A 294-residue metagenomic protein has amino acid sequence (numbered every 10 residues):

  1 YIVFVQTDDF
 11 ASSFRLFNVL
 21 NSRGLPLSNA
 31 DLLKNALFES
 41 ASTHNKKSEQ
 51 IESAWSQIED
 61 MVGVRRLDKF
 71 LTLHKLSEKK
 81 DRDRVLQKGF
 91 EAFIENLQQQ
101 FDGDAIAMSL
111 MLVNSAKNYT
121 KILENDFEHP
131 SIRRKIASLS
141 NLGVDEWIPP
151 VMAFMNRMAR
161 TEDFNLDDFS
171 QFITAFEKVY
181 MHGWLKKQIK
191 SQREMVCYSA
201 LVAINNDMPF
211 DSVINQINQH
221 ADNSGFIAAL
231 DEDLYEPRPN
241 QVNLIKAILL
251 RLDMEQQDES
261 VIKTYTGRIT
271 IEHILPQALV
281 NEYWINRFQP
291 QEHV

Functional and structural regions predicted by a protein language model:
Y1-I2: Long, basic N-terminal domains or extensions that often function in RNA/ssDNA interaction or organelle/cellular
D9-S13, G24, Q277-L279: Flexible loop/turn segments at secondary-structure boundaries
A30-K34, F38-L249: A cross-family structural signal marking well-folded subdomains
V202, D258-E259, I274-L275: Noncatalytic, beta-rich nucleic-acid-contacting surfaces in large DNA/RNA-processing enzymes
K246-I269: Short cysteine-rich loop/turn motifs with clustered Cys
K263-V294: Histidine-centered nuclease catalytic patch
